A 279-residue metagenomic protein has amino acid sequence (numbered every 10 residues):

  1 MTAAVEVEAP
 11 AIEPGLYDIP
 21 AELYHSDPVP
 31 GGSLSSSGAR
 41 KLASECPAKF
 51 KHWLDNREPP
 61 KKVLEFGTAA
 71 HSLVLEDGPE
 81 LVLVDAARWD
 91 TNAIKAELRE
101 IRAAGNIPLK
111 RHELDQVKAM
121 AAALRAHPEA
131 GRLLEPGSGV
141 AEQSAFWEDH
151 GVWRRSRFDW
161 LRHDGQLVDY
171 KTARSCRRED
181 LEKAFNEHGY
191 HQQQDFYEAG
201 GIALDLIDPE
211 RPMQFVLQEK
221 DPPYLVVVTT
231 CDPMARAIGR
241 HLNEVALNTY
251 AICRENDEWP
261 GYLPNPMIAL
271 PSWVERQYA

Functional and structural regions predicted by a protein language model:
M1-R155, P264: Metal-dependent nuclease catalytic cores that hydrolyze phosphodiester bonds in DNA/RNA, characterized by
V5-A9, P14, E198-A279: Metal-dependent nuclease catalytic regions and adjoining charged, substrate-binding loops involved in nucleic-acid end
C46, K61, T91, R177 (+2 more regions): Alpha-helix initiation/capping motif
A48, R111-K118, E179, P233-H241: Generic alpha-helical secondary structure signal
P136-R240: Mg2+/Mn2+-dependent nuclease catalytic core
